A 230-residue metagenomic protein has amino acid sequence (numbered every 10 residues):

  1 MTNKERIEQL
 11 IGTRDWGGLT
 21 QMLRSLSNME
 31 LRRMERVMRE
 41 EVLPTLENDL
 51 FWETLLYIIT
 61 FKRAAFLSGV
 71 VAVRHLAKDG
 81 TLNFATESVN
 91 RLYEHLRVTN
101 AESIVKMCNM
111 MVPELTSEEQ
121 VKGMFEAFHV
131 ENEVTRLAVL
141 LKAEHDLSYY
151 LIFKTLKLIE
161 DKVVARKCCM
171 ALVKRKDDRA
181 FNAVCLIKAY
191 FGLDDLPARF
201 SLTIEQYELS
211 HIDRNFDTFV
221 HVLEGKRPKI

Functional and structural regions predicted by a protein language model:
M1-A183, I187, G192-E208: Non-catalytic all-alpha helical scaffold/repeat segments
L209-I230: Terminal, non-catalytic domain-edge segments
